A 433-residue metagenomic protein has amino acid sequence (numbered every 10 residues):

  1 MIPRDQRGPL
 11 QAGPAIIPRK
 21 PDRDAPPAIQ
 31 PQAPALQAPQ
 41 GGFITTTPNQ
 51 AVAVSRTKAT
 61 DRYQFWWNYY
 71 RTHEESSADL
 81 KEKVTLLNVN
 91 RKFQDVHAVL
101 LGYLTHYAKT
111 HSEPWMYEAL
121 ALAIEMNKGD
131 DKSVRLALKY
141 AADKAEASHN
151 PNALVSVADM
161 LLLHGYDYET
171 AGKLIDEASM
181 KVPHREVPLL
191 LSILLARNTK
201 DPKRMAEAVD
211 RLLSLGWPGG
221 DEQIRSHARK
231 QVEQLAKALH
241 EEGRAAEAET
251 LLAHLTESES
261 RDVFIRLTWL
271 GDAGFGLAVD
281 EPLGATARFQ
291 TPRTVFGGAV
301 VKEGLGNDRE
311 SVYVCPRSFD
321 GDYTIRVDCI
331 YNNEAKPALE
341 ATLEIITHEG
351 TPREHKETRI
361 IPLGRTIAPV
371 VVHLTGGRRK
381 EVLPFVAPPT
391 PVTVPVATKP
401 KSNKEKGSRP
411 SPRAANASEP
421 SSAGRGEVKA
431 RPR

Functional and structural regions predicted by a protein language model:
M1-H73, P391-R433: Compositionally biased, proline/threonine/alanine/serine-rich low-complexity intrinsically disordered stretches
T45-D61, F65-T110, W115, A119-G129 (+1 more regions): Alpha-helical segment of the N-proximal tetratricopeptide repeat
R62-W66, D95-L104, D131-K144, Y168-S179 (+2 more regions): Alpha-helical repeat scaffolds
E74-E75, A108-H111, A145-H149, V182-P183 (+1 more regions): Short coil turns that delineate tetratricopeptide repeat
K81-E82, P114-A119, P151-V157, E186-S192 (+1 more regions): Alpha-solenoid helical repeat scaffolds
L87, Y107, A123-E125, L161-L162 (+2 more regions): Residue at a conserved register position within TPR or TPR-like alpha-solenoid repeats
D201-F264, L283-T286: Long amphipathic alpha-helical scaffold segments
H240-A417, G424-R433: Intrinsic-disorder/low-complexity signal
